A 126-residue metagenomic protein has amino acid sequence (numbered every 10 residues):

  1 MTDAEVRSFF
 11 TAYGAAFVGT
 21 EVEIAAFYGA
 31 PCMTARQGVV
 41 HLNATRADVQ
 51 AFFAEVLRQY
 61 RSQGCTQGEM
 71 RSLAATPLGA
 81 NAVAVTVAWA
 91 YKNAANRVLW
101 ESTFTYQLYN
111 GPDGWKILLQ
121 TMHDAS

Functional and structural regions predicted by a protein language model:
M1-F27: Short, low-complexity N-terminal intrinsically disordered segments enriched in polar/charged residues
V22-L73: A solvent-exposed, acidic/Ser-Thr-rich amphipathic alpha-helical stretch
Y28-G29, W89-Y91, T121-D124: Short beta-strand segments enriched in hydrophobic/aromatic residues within well-folded beta-rich domains
Q67, G79-W89: A short hydrophobic beta-strand element
M70-A75, A88-Y91, T103-Y109: Hydrophobic/aromatic beta-strand elements that line small-molecule binding cavities or substrate pockets in beta-rich
A75-A82, L108-G114: A short, structured loop/turn motif at beta-sheet edges
Y91-L99: Short, cysteine-centered beta-strand-loop-beta hairpins and adjacent loop/turn segments enriched in charged/polar
W100-S126: Short beta-strand edge/turn micro-motifs at domain boundaries
